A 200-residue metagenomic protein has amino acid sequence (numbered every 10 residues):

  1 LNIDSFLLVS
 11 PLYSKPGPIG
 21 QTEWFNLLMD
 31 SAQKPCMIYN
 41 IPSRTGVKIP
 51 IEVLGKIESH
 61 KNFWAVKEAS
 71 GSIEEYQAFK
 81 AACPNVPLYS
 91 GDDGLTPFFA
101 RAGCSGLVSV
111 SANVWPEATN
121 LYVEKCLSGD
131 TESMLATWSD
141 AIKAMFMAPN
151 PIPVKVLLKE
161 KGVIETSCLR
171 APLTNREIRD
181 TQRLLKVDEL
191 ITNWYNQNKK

Functional and structural regions predicted by a protein language model:
L1-G46, N198: Active-site beta->alpha loop and helix N-cap motifs at the rims of alpha/beta catalytic domains
L1-S5, N62, V163-I164: Short, electropositive alpha-helical surface patch
S10-P18, L127, L169-N175: Glycine-rich tight-turn/loop motif centered on a GG-T
M29, V123-L127, I142-A148, L158-E165 (+1 more regions): Structural signal for hydrophobic packing residues in well-ordered secondary-structure cores of soluble enzyme domains
D30-K34, P42-A148: Catalytic alpha/beta core domains of metabolic enzymes, predominantly
A100-G103, S139-L173: Conserved short secondary-structure transition element at the edge of the structured enzyme core that lines
T131-L135, P151-P153, N198-K200: Flexible, glycine/charged-enriched surface loops at secondary-structure junctions
V163-K200: Flexible C-terminal active-site loop/helix
